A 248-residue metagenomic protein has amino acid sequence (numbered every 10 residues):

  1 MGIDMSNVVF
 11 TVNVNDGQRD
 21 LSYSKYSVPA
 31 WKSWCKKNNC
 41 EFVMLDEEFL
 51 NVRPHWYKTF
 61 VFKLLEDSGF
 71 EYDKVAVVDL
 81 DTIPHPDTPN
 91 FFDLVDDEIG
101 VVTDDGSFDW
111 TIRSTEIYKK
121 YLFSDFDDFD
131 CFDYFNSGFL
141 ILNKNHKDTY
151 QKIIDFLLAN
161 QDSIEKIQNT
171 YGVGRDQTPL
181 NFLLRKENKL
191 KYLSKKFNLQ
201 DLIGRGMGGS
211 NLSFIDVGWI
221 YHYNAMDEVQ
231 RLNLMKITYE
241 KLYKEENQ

Functional and structural regions predicted by a protein language model:
M1-G2, D67-S68, F91-D93, F129-F132 (+2 more regions): A general structural signal for short secondary-structure junctions and capping/turn motifs
M1-Y72, K186-E187, Y221-E228, Y239-Q248: N-terminal anchoring/stem segment of glycosyltransferases
V9, V43-L45, A76-D79, G100-V102 (+2 more regions): A structural signal for short, well-ordered beta-strand segments and their strand-loop junctions that often border
Q18-R19, N51, P84-D87, F92-D93 (+4 more regions): Short catalytic/ligand-binding loop motif for oxyanion handling, primarily in non-cytosolic enzymes, centered on
Y23, P89-N90, I154-D155: Short coil/turn segments at secondary-structure boundaries
P54-E116, I141, H146: GT-A fold catalytic core of metal-dependent nucleotide-sugar glycosyltransferases, centered on the diacidic
I117-C131, D148: Short, flexible, basic/aromatic active-site loop/helix in glycosyltransferases
F132-N233: Catalytic core and acceptor-binding pocket of nucleotide-sugar-dependent glycosyltransferases
